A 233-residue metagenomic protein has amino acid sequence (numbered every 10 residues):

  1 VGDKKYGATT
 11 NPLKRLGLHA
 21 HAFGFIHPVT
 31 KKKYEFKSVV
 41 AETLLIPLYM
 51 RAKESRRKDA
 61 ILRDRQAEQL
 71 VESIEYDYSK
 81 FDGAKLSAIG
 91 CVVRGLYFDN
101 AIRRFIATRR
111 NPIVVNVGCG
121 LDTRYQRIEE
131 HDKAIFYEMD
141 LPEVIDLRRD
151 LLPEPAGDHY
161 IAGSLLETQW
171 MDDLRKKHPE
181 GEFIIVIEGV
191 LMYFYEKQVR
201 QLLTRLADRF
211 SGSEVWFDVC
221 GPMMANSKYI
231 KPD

Functional and structural regions predicted by a protein language model:
G2-S38: Pseudouridine synthases involved in rRNA/tRNA modification
K32, V39-V115, C119-G163, T168 (+2 more regions): Rossmann-like AdoMet
Y125-R127, E196-K197, S227: Short glycine-/acidic-enriched loop or helix-start segments at secondary-structure transitions that form or flank
L166, M192, C220-M224: Short "lid" loop at the C-terminus of a central beta-strand within the Rossmann-like core of SAM-dependent
Q169-M171, Y193-L206: A short, conserved alpha-helix within the catalytic core of class I
E182-Q198: A short SAM/SAH-binding and catalytic strip from SAM-dependent methyltransferases
I184, L206-P222: Conserved beta-strand signature within the Rossmann-like core of class I S-adenosyl-L-methionine
N226-D233: Short, glycine-/aromatic-enriched active-site segment of Class I SAM-dependent methyltransferases
